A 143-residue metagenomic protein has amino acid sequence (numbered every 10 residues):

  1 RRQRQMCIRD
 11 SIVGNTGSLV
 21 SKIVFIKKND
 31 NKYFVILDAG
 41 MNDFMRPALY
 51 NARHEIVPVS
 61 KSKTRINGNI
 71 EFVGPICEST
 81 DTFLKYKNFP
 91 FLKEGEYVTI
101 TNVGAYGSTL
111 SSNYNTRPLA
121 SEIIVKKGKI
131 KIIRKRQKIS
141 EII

Functional and structural regions predicted by a protein language model:
R1-R2: Active-site-proximal beta-alpha core segment in soluble small-molecule metabolic enzymes
Q5, R9-I143: Charged (often Lys/Glu-rich) extended helix/loop segments that serve as interaction or gating elements
